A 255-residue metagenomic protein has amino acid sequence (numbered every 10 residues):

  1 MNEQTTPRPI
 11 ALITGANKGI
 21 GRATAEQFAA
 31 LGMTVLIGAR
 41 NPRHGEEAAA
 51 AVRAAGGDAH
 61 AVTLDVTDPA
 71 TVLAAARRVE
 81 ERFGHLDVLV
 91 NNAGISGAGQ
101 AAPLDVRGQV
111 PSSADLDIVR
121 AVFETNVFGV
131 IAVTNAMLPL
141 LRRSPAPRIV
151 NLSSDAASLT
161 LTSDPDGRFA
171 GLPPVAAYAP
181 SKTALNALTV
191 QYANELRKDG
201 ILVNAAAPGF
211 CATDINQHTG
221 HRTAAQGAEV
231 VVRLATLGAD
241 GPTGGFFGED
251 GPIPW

Functional and structural regions predicted by a protein language model:
N2-L36: Canonical Rossmann dinucleotide-binding motif of NAD(H)/NADP(H)-dependent dehydrogenases/reductases, specifically
L31-E47: Conserved glycine-rich Rossmann-like NAD(P)H-binding loop of the short-chain dehydrogenase/reductase
P42, T63-R77: The beta1-alpha1 cofactor-binding region of Rossmann-like NAD(H)/NADP(H)-dependent oxidoreductases
G57-D58, R78-N91, G97-A98, S112-D115: A glycine-rich helix->loop->beta "capping" turn within Rossmann-like NAD(P)(H)-dependent oxidoreductase domains
V90, V133-M137, L141, L188-T189 (+1 more regions): Hydrophobic positions on the long internal alpha-helix of Rossmann-like NAD(P)-dependent oxidoreductase domains
I95, G99-F123, R142-K198: Catalytic loop of short-chain dehydrogenase/reductase
T183, K198, A205-A206, T213 (+1 more regions): C-terminal helical subdomain
